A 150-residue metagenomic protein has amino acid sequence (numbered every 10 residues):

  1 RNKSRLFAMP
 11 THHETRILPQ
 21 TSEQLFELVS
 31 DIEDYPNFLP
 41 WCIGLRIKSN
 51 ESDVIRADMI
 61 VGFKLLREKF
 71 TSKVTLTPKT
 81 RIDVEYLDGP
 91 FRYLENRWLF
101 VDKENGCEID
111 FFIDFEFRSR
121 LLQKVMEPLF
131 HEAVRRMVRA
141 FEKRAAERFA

Functional and structural regions predicted by a protein language model:
S4-D53, N105: Hydrophobic ligand-binding cavity/cleft-lining segments
R16, V61, E132: A short glycine-/small-residue-rich loop at the edge of a beta-strand within enzyme catalytic domains
P19-Q24, K79-Y86, E127-P128: Short, charged low-complexity linear motifs
P36-N37, G44-D53, I60-E108, D114-E116 (+1 more regions): Hydrophobic-ligand binding "helix-grip"
F117-A150: A conserved amphipathic terminal alpha-helix motif
